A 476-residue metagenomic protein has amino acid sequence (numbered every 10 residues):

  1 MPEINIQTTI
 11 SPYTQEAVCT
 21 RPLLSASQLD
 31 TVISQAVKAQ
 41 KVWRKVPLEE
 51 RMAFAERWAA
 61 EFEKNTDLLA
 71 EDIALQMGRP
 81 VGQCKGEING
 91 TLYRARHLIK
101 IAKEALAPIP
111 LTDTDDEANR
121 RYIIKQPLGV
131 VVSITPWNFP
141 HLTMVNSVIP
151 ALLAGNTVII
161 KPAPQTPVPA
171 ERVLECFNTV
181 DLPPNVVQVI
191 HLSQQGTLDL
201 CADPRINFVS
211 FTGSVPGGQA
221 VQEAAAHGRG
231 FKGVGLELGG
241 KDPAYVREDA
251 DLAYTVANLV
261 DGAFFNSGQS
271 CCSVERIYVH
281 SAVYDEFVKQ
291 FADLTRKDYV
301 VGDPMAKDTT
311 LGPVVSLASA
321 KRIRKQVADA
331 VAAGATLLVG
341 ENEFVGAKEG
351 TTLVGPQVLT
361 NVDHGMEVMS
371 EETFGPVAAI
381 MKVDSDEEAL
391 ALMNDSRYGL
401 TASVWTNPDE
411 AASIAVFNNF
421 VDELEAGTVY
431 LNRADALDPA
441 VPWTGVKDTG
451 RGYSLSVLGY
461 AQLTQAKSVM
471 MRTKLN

Functional and structural regions predicted by a protein language model:
M1-R120, V315: N-terminal Rossmann-like NAD(P)+-binding subdomain of aldehyde/semialdehyde dehydrogenases
P12, A26-L29, L48, T66 (+5 more regions): Residues at or immediately preceding the N-termini of alpha-helices
T14-T20, G350-N476: Conserved C-terminal structural/oligomerization subdomain of aldehyde/semialdehyde dehydrogenase
Q15, R51, I73, A95 (+9 more regions): Residue-level signal for inorganic ion chemistry
V18, P216-D363, L431: ALDH superfamily catalytic-core signature
V18-L24, K38-K45, S133, A244-R247 (+5 more regions): Short, well-ordered beta-strand elements within core beta-sheets of diverse protein domains
Q40, R44, A59-T66, A70 (+18 more regions): Structural signal for hydrophobic packing residues in well-ordered secondary-structure cores of soluble enzyme domains
P110-Y254, V383: Rossmann-like NAD(P) dinucleotide-binding subdomain of oxidoreductase/dehydrogenase enzymes
